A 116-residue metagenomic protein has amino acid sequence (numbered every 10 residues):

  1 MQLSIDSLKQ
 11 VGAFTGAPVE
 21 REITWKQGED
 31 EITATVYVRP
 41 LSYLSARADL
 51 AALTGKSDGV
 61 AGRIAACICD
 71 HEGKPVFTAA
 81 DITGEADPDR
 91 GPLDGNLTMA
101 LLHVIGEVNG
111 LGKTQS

Functional and structural regions predicted by a protein language model:
M1-T15: Low-complexity intrinsically disordered segments
S4-L8, R21-I23, L53: Sparse, context-dependent recognition of short Cys/His-centered cofactor- or disulfide-binding micro-motifs
G12-E20, G62-R63: A short, compositionally biased
W25, D30-S116: Short, surface-exposed, charged amphipathic helix/loop patches that serve as local interaction elements
